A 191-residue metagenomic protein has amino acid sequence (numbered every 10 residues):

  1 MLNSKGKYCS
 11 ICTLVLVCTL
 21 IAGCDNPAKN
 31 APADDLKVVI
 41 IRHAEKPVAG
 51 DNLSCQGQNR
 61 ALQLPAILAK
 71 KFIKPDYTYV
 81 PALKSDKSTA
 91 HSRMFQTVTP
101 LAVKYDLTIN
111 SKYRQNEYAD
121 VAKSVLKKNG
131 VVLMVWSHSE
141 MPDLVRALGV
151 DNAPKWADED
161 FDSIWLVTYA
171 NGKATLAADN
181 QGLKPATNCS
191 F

Functional and structural regions predicted by a protein language model:
L2-C12: Bacterial N-terminal signal peptides that target proteins for export
L14-C18: Hydrophobic alpha-helical targeting segments used for export or membrane insertion
L20-G23: C-terminal motif of bacterial Sec signal peptides marking the signal peptidase cleavage site
N26-N129, E140-F191: Active-site-proximal alpha-helix that buttresses catalytic centers in soluble enzyme cores
V132-V135: Periplasmic-binding protein-like
